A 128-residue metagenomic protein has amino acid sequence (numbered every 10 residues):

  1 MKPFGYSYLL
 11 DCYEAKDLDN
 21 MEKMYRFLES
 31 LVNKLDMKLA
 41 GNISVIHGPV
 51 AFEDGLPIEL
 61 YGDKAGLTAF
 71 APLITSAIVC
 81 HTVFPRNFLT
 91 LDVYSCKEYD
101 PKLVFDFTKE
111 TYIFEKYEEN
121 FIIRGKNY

Functional and structural regions predicted by a protein language model:
M1-Y128: Polybasic/polar functional segments that serve as interface/processing modules
